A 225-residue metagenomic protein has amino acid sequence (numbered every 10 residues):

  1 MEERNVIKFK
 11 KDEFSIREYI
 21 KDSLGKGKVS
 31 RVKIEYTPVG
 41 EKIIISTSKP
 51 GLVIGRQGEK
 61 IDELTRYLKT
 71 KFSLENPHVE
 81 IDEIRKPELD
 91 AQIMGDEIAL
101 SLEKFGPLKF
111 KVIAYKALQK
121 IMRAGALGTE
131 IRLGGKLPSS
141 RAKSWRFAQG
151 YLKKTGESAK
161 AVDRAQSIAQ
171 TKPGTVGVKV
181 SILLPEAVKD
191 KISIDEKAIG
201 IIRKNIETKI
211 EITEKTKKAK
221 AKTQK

Functional and structural regions predicted by a protein language model:
M1-G27, K153: A short, contiguous, amphipathic alpha-helix enriched in charged residues
M1-N5, K11, K189-K225: Intrinsically disordered, compositionally biased charged tails
S15-I34, E103-G125, V162-A165: Phosphate-interacting basic helix/loop segments used at nucleotide- and nucleic-acid interfaces
I16, I20, V53-E75, A117 (+1 more regions): Short, non-transmembrane amphipathic alpha-helical segments
Y36-S46, E75-E97: Short, charge-patterned binding micro-sites
I44-E59, G134-S140: A short interface-forming secondary-structure element
M122-A124, G128, R132-K172: Short, hydrophobic/π-rich interface segment
A159-G200: C-terminal edge-of-domain segments
